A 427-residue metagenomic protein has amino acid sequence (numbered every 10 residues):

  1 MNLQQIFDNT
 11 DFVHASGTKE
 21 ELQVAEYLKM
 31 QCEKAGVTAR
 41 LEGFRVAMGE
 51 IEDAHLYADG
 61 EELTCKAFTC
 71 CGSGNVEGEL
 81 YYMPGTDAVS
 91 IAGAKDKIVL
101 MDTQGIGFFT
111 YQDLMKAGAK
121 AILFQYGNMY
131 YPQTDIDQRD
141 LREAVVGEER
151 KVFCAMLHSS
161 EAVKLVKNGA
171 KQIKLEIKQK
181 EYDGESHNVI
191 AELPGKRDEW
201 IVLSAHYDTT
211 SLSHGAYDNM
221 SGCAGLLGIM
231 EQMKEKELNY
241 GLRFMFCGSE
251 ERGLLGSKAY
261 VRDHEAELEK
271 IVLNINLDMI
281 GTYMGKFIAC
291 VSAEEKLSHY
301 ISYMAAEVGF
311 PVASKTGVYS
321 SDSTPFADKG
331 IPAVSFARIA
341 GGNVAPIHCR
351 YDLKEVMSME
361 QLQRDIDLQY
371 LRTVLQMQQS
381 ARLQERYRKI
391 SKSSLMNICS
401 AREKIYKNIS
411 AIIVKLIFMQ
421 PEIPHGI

Functional and structural regions predicted by a protein language model:
M1, Q5-I98: Noncatalytic luminal/extracellular "stalk/propeptide" segments of secretory-pathway proteins
M1-L22, A35, P132-E143, D208 (+2 more regions): N-terminal capping segment at the start of a domain
D11-K19, T38, L100-Q104, R150-V152 (+6 more regions): Second-shell loop/turn segments in exported
C32-E33, T103, M115, V189 (+2 more regions): Alpha-helical metal-binding/catalytic segments enriched in His/Glu/Asp
E61-A67, C71-A88, Q138-A216, E231-E235 (+1 more regions): Soluble metallo-hydrolase cores and metallopeptidase-like ectodomains found primarily in the secretory/periplasmic
C65-G147, K151-F153, V312: Extracellular/luminal Protease-associated
D198, C247-P346: Metal-dependent peptidase/peptidase-like ectodomains
E231, N343-I427: His/Asp/Glu-rich mid-to-C-terminal helical/loop segments that flank catalytic regions of hydrolases
